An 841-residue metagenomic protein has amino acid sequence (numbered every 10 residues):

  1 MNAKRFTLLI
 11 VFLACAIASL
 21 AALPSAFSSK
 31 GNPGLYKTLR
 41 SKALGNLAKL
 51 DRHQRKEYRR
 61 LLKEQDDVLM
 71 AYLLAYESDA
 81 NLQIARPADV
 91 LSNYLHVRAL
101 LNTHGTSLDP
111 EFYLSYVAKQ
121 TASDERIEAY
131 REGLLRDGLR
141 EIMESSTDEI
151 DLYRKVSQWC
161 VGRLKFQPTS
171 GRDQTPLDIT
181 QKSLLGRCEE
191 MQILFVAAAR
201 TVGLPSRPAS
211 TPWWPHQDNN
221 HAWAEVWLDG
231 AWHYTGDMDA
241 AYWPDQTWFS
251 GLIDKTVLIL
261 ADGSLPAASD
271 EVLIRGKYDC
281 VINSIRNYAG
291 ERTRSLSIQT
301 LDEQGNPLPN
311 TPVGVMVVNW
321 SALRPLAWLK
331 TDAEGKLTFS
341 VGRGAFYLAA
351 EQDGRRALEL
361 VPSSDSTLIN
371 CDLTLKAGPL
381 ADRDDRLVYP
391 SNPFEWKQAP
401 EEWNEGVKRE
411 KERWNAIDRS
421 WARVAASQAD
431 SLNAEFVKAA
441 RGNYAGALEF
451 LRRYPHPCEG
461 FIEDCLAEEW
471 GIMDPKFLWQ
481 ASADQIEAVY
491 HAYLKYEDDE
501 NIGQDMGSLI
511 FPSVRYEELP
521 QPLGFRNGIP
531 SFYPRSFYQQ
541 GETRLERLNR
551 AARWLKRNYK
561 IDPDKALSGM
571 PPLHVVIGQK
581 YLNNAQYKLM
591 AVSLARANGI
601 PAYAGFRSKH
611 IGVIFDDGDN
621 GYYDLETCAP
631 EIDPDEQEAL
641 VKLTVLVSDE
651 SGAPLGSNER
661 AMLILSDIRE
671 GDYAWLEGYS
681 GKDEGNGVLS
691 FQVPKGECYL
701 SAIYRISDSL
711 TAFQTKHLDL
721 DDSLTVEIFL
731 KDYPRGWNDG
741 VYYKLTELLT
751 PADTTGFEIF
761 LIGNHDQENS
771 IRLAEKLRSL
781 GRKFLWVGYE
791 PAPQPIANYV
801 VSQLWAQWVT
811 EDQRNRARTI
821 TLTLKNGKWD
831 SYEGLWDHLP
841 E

Functional and structural regions predicted by a protein language model:
L23, E144-Q158, P168-D178, S183-K277 (+12 more regions): Hydrophobic/aromatic-rich core segments of domains that either
K30, G34-S183, N219, W396-Q579 (+1 more regions): Secondary-structure boundary elements
R275-A289, P362-Q398, E631-E636, Q714-E747: Extracellular beta-sheet/turn segments enriched in Thr/Pro/Gly and aliphatic residues
S295, E303-A322, R343-G344, E650-A674: Short, ordered, surface-exposed loop/turn motifs in non-cytosolic proteins
N319-S340, I668-V688: Short, acidic Ser/Thr/Gly-rich low-complexity loop/linker segments typical of extracellular and cell-surface proteins
K336-L348, Q352-R355, P362-S366, D683-L700 (+2 more regions): Short Pro-Gly-centered beta-turn/loop motif in secreted/extracellular proteins
P751-Q767, W786: Short active-site neighborhood of thiol/selenol oxidoreductases, capturing the structured segment around
L822-E841: Non-catalytic, surface beta->alpha helical segment in thiol-disulfide oxidoreductase systems
